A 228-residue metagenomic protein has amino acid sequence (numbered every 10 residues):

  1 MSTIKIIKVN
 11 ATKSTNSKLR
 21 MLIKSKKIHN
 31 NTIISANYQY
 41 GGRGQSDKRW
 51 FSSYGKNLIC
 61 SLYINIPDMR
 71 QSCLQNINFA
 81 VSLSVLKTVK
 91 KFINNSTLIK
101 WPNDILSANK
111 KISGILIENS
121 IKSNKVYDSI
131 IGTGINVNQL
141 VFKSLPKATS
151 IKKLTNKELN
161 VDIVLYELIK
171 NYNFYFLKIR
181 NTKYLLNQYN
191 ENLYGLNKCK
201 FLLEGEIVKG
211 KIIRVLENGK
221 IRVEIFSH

Functional and structural regions predicted by a protein language model:
M1-F92, E158: N-terminal lobe of the biotin/lipoate ligase/transferase fold
K5, P67-S72, N76-T97, S107-H228: Long, positively charged amphipathic alpha-helical accessory segments at protein N-termini or as interdomain linkers
N10, I99-W101: Short loop/edge segments at beta-strand edges and connector loops that shape dinucleotide/nucleotide cofactor-binding
